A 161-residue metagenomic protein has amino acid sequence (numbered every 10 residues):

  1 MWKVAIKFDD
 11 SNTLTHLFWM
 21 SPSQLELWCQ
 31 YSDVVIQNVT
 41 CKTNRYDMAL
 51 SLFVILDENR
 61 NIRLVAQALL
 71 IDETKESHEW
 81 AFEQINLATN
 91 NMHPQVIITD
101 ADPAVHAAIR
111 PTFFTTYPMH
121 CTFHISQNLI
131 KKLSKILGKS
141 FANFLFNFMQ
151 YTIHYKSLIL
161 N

Functional and structural regions predicted by a protein language model:
M1-L52, L56-E58: Structured nucleic-acid-interacting core domains from mobile-element enzymes and related host factors, especially RNase
M1-V4, S11, T89-H93, I98-N161: Extended amphipathic alpha-helical interaction segments
L25, D33, L52-I55, R63-A66 (+2 more regions): Active-site-proximal segments of catalytic enzyme domains that coordinate small-molecule cofactors or metal ions
Q37-V39, Q67, I98-A101: Short His-Asn-centered micro-motif
V39, D72, F123-I125: Active-site donor-binding loop signature of nucleotide-sugar glycosyltransferases
K42, L70, A104: Residues immediately C-terminal
R45-Y46, Q67-N90: Active-site beta-loop-alpha junctions of metal-dependent nucleic acid enzymes, especially the RNase H-like/DDE
R60-L64, H124: Short Cys/His-based metal-binding microdomains
